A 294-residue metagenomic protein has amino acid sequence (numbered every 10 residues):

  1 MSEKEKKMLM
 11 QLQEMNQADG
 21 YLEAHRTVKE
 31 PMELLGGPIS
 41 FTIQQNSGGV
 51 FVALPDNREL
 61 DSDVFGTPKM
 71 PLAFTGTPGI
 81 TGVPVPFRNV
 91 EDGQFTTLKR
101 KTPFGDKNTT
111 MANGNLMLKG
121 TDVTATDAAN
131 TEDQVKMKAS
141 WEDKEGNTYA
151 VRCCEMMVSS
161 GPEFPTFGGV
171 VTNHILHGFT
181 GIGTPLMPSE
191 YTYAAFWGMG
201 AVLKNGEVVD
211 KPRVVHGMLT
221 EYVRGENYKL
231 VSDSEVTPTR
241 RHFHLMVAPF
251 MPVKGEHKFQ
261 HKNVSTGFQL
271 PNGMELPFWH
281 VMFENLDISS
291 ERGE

Functional and structural regions predicted by a protein language model:
M1-K4: Sec-dependent, cleavable N-terminal signal peptides
M10-K107, F196, G200: Tryptophan-anchored aromatic micro-motifs
N57-R58, K101, N108-T110, K119-A129 (+2 more regions): Polybasic, proline/glycine-rich intrinsically disordered low-complexity segments
D61-P103, E163-M187, R224-V236, H257-F268: Low-complexity, polar-biased intrinsically disordered regions enriched in Pro/Ser/Thr/Gly
R88-R213: Predominantly extracellular/secreted and cell-surface proteins with exposed, flexible low-complexity segments
